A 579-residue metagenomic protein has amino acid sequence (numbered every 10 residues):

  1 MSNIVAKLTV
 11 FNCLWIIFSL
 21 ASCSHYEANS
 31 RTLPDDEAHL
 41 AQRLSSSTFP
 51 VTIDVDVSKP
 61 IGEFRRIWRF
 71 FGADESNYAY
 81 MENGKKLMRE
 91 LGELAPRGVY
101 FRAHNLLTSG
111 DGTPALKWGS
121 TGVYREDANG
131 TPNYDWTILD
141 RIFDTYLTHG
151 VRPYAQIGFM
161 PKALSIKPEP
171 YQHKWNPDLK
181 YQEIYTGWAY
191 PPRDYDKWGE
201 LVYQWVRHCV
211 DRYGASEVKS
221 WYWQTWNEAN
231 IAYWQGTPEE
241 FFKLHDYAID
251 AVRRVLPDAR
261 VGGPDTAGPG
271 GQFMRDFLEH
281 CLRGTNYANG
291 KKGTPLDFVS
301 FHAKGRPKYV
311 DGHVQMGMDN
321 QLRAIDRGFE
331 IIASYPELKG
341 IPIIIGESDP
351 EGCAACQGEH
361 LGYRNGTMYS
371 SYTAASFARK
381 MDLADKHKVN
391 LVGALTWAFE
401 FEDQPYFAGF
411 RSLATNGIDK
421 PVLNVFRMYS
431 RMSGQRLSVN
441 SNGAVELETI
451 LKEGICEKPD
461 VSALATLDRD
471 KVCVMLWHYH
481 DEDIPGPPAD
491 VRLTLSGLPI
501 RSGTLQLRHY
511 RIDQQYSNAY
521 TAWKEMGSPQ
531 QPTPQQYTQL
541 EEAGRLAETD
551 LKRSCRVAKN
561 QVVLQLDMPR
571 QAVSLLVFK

Functional and structural regions predicted by a protein language model:
M1-F11: Bacterial N-terminal signal peptides that target proteins for export
F11-A21: Bacterial N-terminal signal peptides
C23-Y222, E239-T266, G270, G290-P295 (+5 more regions): Non-catalytic accessory regions flanking glycosidase/transglycosidase catalytic cores in CAZymes
M160-K162, W226-I231, T266-G271, E347-C353 (+1 more regions): Short, internal active-site loops enriched in acidic
V202, K219-N227, A259, G263-T266 (+3 more regions): Aromatic- and acid-rich polysaccharide-binding/catalytic face of secreted or lumenal carbohydrate-active enzymes
W234-P238, D311-Q315, R364: Short, solvent-exposed loop/turn segments at secondary-structure boundaries
L244-A251, Q321-A333, P350, L361-A384: Extracytoplasmic, non-cytosolic globular domains
K304-G312, Y335-S370, F399-L413: Active-site clefts of carbohydrate-active enzymes
